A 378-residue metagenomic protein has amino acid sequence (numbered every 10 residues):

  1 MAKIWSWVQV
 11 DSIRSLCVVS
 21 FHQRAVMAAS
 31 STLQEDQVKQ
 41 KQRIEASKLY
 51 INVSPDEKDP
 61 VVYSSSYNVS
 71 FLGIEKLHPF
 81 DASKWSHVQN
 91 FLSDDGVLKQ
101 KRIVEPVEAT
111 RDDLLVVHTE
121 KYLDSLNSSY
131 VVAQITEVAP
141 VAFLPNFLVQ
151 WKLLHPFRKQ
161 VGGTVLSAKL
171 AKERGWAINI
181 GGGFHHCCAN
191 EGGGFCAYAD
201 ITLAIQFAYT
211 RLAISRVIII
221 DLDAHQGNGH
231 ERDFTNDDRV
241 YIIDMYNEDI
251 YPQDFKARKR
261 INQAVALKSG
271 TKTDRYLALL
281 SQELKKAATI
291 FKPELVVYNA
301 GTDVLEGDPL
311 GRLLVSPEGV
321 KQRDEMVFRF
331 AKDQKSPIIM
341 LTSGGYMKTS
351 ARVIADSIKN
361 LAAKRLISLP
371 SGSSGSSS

Functional and structural regions predicted by a protein language model:
A2-K41, K48-Y50, P55-E57, A133-S378: A general "terminal functional-core" signal
V18-D113: N-terminal low-complexity, Ser/Thr- and acidic-residue-enriched intrinsically disordered segments
S65-Y67, E120, G183-F184, Y246: Short, flexible active-site-adjacent loop segments at beta-strand->alpha-helix junctions, enriched in small/polar
L72, D95, P106-A109, H118 (+4 more regions): Short, functionally important structural connectors and interaction interfaces within domains
K84, T110, H118-Y122, Q160 (+2 more regions): Alpha-helical structural motif
V107-V131: Charged, often glycine-rich, active-site loop that binds/positions anionic groups
